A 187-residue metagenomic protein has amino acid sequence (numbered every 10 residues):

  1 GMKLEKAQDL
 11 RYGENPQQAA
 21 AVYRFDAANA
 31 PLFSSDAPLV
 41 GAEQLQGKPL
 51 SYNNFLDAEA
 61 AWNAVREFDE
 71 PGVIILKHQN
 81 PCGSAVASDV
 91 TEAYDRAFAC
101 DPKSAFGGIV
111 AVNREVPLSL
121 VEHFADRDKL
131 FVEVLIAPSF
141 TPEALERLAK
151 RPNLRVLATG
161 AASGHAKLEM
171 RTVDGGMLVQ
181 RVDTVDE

Functional and structural regions predicted by a protein language model:
G1-E187: Active-site loops and adjacent core secondary-structure elements that bind or stabilize anionic groups
